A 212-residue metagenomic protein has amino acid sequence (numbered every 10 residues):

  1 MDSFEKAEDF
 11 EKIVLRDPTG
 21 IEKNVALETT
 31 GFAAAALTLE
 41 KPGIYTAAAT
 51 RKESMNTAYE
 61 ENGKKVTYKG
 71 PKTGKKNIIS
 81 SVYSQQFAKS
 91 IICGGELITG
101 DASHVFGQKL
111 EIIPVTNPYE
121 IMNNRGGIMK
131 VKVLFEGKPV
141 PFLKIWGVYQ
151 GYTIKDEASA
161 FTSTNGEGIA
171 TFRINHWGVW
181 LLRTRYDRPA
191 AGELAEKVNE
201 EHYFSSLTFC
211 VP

Functional and structural regions predicted by a protein language model:
M1-L27: Start-of-domain marker
K12-E22, K144-F161: Short amphipathic beta-strand segments in non-cytosolic proteins
G31-A33, A160-G178: Glycine-centered loop-to-beta-strand initiation motif
T38-G43, I174-G178: Surface-exposed, short loops/turns at beta-strand junctions within beta-sandwich domains
G43-M55, W180-Y186: Short, aromatic- and glycine-rich surface loops/edge beta-strands on solvent-exposed regions
K52-E61, R188-L194: Short acidic/polar inter-strand loop motif in beta-rich domains
V66-M129, L134-V140, Y152-K155, L194-P212: Beta-strand-rich domain onsets/edges
I169, N175, V179-P212: A cross-kingdom marker for long, charged
